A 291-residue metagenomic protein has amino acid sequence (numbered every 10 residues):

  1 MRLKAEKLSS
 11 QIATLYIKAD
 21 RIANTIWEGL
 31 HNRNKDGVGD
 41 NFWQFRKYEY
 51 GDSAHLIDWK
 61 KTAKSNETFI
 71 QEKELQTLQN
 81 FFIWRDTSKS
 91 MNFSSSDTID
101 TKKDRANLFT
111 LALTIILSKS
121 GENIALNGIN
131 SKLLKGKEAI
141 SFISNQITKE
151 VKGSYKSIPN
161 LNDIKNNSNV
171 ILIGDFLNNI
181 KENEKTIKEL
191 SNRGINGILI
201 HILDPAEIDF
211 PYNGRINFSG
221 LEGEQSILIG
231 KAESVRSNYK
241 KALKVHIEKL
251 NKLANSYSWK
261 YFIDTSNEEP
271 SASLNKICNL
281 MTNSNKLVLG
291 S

Functional and structural regions predicted by a protein language model:
M1-N130, I171, E189: An amphipathic, basic-hydrophobic helix/alpha-beta surface used to engage anionic, phosphate-rich ligands or surfaces
M1-N34, K165-N166, I187-S291: Von Willebrand factor type A / integrin I
N41, T110, S154-S157, E182-N183 (+1 more regions): Amphipathic coiled-coil/heptad-repeat helices and related helical stalk/stem segments that mediate oligomerization
W59, T110, D175, G197 (+1 more regions): A residue-level signal for conserved active-site and pocket-lining positions in enzyme catalytic cores
S88, S131-K132, D204-E207: Conserved nucleotide-binding/hydrolysis micro-motifs of P-loop NTPases
S96, N183-K185, P211: Short amphipathic alpha-helical segments
N130-N160, I229: Short, charged loop segments at secondary-structure junctions
N145-Q146, K152-P205: Exposed acidic/Ser/Thr-rich ligand/metal-binding surfaces
